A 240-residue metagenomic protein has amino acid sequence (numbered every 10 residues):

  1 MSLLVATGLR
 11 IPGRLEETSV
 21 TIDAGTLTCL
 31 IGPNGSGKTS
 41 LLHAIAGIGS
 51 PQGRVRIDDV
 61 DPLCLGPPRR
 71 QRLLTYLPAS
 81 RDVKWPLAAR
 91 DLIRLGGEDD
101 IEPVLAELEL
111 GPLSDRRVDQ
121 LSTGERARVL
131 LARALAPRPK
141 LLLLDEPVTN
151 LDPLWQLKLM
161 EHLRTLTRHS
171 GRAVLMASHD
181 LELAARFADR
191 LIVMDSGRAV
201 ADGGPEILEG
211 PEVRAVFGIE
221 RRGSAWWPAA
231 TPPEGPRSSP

Functional and structural regions predicted by a protein language model:
A46: Helix-to-loop junction immediately C-terminal to a conserved catalytic motif
G53-D61: Conserved ABC transporter NBD signature motif
D61-T75, S80, L208: ABC ATPase NBD coupling module
D99-S114: Conserved ABC ATPase "signature" region
L142-E146: Catalytic Walker B motif of ABC-type/P-loop ATPase nucleotide-binding domains
S178-H179: H-loop/switch region of ABC-family ATPase nucleotide-binding domains
A215-P240: ABC ATPase nucleotide-binding domains
